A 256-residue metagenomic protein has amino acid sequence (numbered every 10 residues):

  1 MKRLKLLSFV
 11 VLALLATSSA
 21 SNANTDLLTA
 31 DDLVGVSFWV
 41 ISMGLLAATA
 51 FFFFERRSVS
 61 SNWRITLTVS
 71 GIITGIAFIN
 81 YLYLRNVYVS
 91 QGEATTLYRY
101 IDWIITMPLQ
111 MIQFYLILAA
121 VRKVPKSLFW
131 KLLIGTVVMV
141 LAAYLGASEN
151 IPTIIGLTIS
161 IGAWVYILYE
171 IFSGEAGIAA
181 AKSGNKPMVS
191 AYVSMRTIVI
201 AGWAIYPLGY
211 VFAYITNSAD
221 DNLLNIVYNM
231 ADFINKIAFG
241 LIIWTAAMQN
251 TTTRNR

Functional and structural regions predicted by a protein language model:
M1-A23: N-terminal secretory/membrane targeting signals
S19-R99, I112-R256: Polytopic alpha-helical membrane-helix bundles and their juxtamembrane interface segments in multi-pass membrane
